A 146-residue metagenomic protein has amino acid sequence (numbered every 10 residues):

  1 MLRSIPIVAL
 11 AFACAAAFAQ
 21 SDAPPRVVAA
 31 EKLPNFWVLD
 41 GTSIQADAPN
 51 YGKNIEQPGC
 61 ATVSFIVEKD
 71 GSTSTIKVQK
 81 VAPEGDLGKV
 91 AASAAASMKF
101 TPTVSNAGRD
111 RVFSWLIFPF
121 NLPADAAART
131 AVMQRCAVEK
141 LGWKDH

Functional and structural regions predicted by a protein language model:
L2-A9: Sec-dependent signal peptide recognition, specifically the positively charged N-region followed immediately by
A9-F12, E31-K32: N-terminal regions of proteins, emphasizing targeting and processing segments when present
C14-A16: N-terminal signal peptide c-region/cleavage motif recognized by signal peptidases
A19-H146: Charge-biased low-complexity segments
